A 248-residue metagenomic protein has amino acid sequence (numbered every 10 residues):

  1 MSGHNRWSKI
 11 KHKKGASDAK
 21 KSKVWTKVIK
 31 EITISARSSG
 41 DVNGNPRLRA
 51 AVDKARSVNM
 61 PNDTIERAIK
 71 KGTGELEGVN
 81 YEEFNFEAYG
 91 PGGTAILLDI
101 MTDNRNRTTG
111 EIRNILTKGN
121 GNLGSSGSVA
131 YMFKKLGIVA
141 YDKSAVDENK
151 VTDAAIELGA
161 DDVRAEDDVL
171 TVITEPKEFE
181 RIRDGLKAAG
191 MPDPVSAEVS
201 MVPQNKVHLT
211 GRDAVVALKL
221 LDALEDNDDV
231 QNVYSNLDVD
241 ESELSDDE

Functional and structural regions predicted by a protein language model:
M1-I115, G119-G124, V129-I138: N-terminal cationic and glycine-rich segments that engage phosphates or anionic surfaces
I138-E248: Positively charged, low-complexity, intrinsically disordered RNA-binding extensions
